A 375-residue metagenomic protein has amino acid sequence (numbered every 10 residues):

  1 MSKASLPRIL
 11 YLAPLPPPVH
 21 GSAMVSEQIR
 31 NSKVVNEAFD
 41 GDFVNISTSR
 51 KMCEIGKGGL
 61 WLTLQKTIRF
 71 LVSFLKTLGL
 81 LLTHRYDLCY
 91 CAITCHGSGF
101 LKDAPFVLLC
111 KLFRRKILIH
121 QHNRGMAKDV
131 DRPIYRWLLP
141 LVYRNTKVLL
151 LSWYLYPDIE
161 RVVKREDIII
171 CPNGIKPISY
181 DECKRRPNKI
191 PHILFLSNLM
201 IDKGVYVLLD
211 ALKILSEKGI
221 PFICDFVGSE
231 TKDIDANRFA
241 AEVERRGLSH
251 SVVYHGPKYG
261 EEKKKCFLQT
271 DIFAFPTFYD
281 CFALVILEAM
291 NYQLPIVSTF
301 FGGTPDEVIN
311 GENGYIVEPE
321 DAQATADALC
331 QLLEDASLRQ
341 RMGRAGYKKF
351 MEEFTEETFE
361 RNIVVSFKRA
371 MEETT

Functional and structural regions predicted by a protein language model:
L10-L12, K184-K203, L208-L212, C224-E230: Conserved donor-binding/catalytic core segment of Leloir-type glycosyltransferases
N45-R50, L196, I223-R238, G256-P257: Glycosyltransferase donor-sugar binding loop
L139-D181: Donor nucleotide-sugar binding/catalytic pocket of nucleotide-sugar-dependent glycosyltransferases
N237-K258: Nucleotide-activated donor-binding/catalytic signature segment of Leloir-type glycosyltransferases, i.e., the conserved
F278: Aromatic "clamp/platform" in nucleotide-sugar-dependent glycosyltransferases that forms part of the donor/acceptor
I286, P295-S298: Short hydrophobic beta-strand element within catalytic cores of glycosyltransferases and related nucleotide-activated
N310-G311, Y315-A322, Q331-A336: Conserved acidic donor-binding segment of nucleotide-sugar-dependent glycosyltransferases
A324, Q331, L338-E352, F359 (+1 more regions): A short, well-ordered alpha-helix in the C-terminal region of glycosyltransferases
